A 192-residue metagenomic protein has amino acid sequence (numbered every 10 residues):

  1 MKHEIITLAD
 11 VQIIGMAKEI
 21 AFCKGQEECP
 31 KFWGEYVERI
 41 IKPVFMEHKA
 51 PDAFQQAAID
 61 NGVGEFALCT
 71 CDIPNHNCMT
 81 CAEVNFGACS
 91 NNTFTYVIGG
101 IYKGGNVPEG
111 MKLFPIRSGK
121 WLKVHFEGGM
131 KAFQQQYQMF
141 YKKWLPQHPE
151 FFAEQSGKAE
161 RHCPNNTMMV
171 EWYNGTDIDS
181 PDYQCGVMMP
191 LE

Functional and structural regions predicted by a protein language model:
M1-E192: A solvent-exposed interaction/effector surface
